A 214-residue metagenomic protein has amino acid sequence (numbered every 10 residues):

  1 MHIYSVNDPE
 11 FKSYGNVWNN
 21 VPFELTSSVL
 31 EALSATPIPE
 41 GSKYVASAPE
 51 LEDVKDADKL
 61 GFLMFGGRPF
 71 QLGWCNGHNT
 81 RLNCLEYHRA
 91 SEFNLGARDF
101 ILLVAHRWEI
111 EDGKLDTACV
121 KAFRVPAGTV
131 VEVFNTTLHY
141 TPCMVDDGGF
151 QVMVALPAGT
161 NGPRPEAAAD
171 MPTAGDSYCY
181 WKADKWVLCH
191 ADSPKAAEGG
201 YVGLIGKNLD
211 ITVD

Functional and structural regions predicted by a protein language model:
M1-A127, L138-D214: Active-site region of the double-stranded beta-helix
V133: Aromatic-residue-lined binding/catalytic grooves and analogous aromatic/hydrophobic interfacial grooves in multimeric
